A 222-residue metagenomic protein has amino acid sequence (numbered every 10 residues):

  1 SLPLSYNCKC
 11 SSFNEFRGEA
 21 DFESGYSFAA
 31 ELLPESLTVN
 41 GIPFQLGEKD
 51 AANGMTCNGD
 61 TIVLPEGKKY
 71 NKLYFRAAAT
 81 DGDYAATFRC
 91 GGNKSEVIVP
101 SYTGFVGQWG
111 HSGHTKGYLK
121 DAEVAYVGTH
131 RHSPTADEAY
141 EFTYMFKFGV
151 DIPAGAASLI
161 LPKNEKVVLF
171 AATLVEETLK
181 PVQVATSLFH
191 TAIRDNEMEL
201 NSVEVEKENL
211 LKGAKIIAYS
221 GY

Functional and structural regions predicted by a protein language model:
S1-E206, I217: N-terminal/edge-of-domain interface segments
G213-Y222: Short, intrinsically disordered, charge-balanced linker/junction segments flanking boundaries in proteins
